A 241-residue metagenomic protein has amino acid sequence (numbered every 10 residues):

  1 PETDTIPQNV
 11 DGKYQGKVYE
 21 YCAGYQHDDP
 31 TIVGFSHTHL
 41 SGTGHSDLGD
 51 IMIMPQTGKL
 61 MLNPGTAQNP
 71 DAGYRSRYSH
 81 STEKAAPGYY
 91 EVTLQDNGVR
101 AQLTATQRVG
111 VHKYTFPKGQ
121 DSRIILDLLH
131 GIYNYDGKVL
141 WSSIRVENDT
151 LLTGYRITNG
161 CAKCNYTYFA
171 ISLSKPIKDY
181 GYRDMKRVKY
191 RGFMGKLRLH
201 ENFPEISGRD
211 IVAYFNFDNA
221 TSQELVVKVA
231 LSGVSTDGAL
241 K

Functional and structural regions predicted by a protein language model:
P1-K241: Accessory carbohydrate-recognition regions in carbohydrate-active enzymes
